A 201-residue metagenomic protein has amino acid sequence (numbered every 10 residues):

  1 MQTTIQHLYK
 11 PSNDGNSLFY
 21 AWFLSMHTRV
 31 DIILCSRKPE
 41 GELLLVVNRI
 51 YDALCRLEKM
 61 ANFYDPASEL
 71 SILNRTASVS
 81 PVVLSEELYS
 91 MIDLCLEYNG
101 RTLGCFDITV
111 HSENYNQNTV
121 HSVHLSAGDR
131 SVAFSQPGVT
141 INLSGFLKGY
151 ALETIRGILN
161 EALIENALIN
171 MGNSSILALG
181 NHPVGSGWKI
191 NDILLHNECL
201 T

Functional and structural regions predicted by a protein language model:
M1-T201: Mature catalytic core of soluble alpha/beta enzymes
